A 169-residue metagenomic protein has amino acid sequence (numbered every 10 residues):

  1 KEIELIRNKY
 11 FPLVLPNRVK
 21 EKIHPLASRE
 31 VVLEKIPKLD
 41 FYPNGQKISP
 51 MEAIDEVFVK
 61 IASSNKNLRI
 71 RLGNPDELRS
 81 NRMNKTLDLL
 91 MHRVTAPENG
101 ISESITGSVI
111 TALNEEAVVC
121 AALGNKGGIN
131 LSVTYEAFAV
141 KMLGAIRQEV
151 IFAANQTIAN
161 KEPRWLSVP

Functional and structural regions predicted by a protein language model:
E2-P169: Thiamine diphosphate
